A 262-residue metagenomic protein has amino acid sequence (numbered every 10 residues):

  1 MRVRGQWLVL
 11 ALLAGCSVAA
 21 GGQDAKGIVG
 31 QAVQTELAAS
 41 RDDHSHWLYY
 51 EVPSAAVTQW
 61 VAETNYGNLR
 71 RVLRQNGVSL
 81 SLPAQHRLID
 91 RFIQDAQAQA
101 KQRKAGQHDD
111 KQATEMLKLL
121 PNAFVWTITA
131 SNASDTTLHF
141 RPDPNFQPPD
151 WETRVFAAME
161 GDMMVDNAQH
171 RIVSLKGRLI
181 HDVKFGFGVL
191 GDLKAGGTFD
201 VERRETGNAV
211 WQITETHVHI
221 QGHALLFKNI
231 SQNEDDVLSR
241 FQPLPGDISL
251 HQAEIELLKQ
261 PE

Functional and structural regions predicted by a protein language model:
M1-V3: N-terminal secretory signal peptides that target proteins for export/translocation
G5-Q6, A25: Short amphipathic alpha-helical segments that mediate assembly, nucleic-acid/protein binding, or membrane association
W7-S17: Bacterial N-terminal signal peptides
G21-E160, A168-V173, R178-G196, E202-G207 (+1 more regions): Structured extracytoplasmic
V210-Q212: Substrate-binding/catalytic groove segments of enzymes that remodel or degrade extracellular structural polymers
E215-H217: M16 family metallopeptidases and their MPP-like homologs
